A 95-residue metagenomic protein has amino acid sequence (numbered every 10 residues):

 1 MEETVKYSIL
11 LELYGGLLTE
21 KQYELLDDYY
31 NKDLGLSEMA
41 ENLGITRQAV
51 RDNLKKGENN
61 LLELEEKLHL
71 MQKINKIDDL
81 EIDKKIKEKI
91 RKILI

Functional and structural regions predicted by a protein language model:
E2-G15: Short, Lys/Arg-enriched N-terminal segment that forms or immediately precedes the first helix of a structured domain
E20-K32: Short amphipathic alpha helix immediately N-terminal
Y23, R47-Q48: Key DNA-contact positions within bacterial/archaeal DNA-binding proteins
G35, T46-R47: Helix-turn-helix DNA-binding motif, specifically the short coil turn and the N-cap/start of the second
E38-L43: Short alpha-helical "recognition helix" segments of helix-turn-helix
N53-K56: Residues within the DNA-recognition helix of helix-turn-helix
E58-E65: C-terminal flanking helix
K67-K89: Intrinsically disordered, low-complexity basic tails/linkers immediately adjacent to helix-turn-helix/homeobox/MYB/SANT
